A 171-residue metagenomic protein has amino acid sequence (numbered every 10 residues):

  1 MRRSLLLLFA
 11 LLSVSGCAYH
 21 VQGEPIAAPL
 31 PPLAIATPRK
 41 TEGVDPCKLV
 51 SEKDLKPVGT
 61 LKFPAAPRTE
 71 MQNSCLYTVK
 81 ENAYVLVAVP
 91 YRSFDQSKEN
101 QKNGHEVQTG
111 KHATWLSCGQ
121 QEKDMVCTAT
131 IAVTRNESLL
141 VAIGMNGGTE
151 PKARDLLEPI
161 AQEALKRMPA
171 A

Functional and structural regions predicted by a protein language model:
M1-C17: Sec-dependent bacterial lipoprotein signal peptides
C17-A27: Bacterial lipoprotein signal-peptidase II cleavage site
I26, H105-A171: A short, solvent-exposed beta-edge/loop patch
A27-D45: Post-signal peptide N-terminal segment of mature Sec-exported envelope proteins
G43-L61: Amphipathic alpha-helical segments
P57-G119, K123-D124: Short, solvent-exposed recognition patches
